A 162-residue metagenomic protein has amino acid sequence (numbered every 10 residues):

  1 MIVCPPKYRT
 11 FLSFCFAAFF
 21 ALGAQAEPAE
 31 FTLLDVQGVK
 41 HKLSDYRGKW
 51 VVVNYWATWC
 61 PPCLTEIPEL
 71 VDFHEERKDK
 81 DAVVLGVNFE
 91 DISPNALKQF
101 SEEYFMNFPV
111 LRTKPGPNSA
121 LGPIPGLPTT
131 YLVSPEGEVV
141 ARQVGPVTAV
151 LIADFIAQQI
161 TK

Functional and structural regions predicted by a protein language model:
M1-Y8: N-terminal secretory signal peptides that target proteins for export/translocation
L12-A21: Bacterial N-terminal signal peptides
G23-P28: Boundary at the C-terminal end of the N-terminal hydrophobic targeting segment
E30-V51, L121: A short beta-strand-turn-helix
K49-V51, Y55-W59, G126: Short pre-active-site segment immediately N-terminal to redox-active cysteine/selenocysteine motifs in thiol-based
Y55-D72: Conserved redox-active cysteine motifs that mediate thiol-disulfide chemistry, especially di-cysteine Cys-X(1-2)-Cys
T65, E75-K114, L127: Conserved segment of the thioredoxin-like fold in thiol-based oxidoreductases
Q99-M106, R112-A157: Thiol/disulfide oxidoreductase modules built on the thioredoxin-like
